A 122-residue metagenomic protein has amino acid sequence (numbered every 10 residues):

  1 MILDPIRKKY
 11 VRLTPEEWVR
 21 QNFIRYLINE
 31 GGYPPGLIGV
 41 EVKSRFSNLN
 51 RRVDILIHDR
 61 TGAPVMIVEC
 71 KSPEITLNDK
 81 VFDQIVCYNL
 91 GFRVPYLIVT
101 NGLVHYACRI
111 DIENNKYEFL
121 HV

Functional and structural regions predicted by a protein language model:
M1-Y96, L103-V122: A short, conserved, highly charged catalytic patch centered on acidic carboxylates
